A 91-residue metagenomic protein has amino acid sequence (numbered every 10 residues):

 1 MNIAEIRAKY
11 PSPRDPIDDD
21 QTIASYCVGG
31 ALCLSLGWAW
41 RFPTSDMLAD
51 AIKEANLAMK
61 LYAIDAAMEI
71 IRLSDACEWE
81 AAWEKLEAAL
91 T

Functional and structural regions predicted by a protein language model:
M1-S25, C33-T91: Domain-length accessory/inserted modules outside core catalytic folds
